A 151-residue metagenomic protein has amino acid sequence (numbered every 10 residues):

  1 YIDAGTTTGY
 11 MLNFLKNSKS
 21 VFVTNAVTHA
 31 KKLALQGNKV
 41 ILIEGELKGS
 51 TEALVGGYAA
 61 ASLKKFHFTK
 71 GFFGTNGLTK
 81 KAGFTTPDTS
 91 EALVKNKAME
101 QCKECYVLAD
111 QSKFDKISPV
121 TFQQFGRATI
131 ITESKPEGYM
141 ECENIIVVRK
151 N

Functional and structural regions predicted by a protein language model:
Y1-L15: Conserved H-X4-D acyltransferase segment
I2-D3, T24, T132: Short beta-strand scaffold positions
N13-F14, F22-A34: Catalytic core of membrane glycerolipid acyltransferases/transacylases, capturing the structured, soluble-facing
K16-V21, S90: A glycine- and small-aliphatic-rich helix-loop capping segment at beta-alpha/alpha-beta transitions that lines
S20-V23, V40: Short beta-strand element of Class I
T28-N151: Conserved phosphate- and dinucleotide-binding cores of soluble alpha/beta proteins, encompassing both enzyme active
